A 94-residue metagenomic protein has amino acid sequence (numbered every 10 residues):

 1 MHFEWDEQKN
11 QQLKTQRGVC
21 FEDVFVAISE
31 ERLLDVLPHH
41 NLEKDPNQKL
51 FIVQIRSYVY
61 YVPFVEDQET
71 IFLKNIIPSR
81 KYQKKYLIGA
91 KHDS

Functional and structural regions predicted by a protein language model:
M1-S94: Ribonuclease/tRNase effector modules and their secretory precursors
